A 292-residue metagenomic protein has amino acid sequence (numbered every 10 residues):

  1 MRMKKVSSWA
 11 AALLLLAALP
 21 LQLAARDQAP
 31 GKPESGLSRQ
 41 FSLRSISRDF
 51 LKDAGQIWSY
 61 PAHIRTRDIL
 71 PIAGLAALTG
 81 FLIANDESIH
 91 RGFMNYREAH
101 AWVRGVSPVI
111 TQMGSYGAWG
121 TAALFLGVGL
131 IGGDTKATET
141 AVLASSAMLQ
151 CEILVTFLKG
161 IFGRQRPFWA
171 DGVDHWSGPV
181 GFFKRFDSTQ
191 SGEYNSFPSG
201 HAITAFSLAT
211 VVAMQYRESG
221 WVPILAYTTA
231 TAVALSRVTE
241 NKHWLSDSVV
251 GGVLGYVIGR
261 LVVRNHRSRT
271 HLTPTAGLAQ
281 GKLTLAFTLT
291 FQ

Functional and structural regions predicted by a protein language model:
R2-A10, G114: Bacterial N-terminal signal peptides that target proteins for export
K5, G172-T290: Membrane-embedded catalytic cores of phosphoryl/pyrophosphoryl-handling enzymes
L15-L16, P20-G114, A118, A122-G132 (+4 more regions): N-terminal targeting leaders of membrane proteins
D68, I72, L130-L154, L158 (+1 more regions): Interfacial segments of alpha-helical transmembrane regions
I69, V109, Y116-W119, T140-L143 (+2 more regions): Alpha-helical transmembrane segments of integral membrane proteins
L78, L82, Q150-V155, K159 (+2 more regions): Alpha-helical transmembrane segments of multipass membrane proteins
H90, M94, L124, V128 (+3 more regions): Membrane-water interface at transmembrane helix exits
